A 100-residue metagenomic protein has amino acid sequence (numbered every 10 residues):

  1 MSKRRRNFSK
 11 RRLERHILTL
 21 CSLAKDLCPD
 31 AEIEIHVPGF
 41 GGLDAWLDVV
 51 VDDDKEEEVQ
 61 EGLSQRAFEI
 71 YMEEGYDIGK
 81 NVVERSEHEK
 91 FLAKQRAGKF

Functional and structural regions predicted by a protein language model:
M1-H16: N-terminal presequence-like segments and adjacent domain-start helices
I17-A24, E57-I78: Short, non-transmembrane amphipathic alpha-helical segments
K25-W46: Short edge beta-strands and adjacent turn/loop segments
I33, I78-K80: Generic structural signal for residues in well-ordered beta-strands
G39-G42, R85-E89: Short, internal active-site loops enriched in acidic
D44-E61: A short interface-forming secondary-structure element
K80-V82, F100: C-terminal low-complexity, charged extensions that often adopt amphipathic alpha-helices
E87-F100: Short, low-order "capping/linker" segments at domain edges
